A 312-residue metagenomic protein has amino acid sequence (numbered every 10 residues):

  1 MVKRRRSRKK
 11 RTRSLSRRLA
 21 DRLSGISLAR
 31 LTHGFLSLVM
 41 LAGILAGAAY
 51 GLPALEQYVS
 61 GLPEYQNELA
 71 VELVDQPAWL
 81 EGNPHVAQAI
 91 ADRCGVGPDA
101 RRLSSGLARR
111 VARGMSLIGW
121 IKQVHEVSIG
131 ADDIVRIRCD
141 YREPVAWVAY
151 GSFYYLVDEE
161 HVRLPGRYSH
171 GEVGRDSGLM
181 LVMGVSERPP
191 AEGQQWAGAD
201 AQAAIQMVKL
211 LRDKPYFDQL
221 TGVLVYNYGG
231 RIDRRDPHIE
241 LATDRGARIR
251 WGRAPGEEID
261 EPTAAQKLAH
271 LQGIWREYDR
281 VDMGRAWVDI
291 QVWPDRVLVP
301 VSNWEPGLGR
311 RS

Functional and structural regions predicted by a protein language model:
M1-L73, R93-S312: Charged, solvent-exposed interaction patches on well-folded alpha/beta domains that mediate macromolecular contacts
Q76: N-terminal short beta-loop-beta anion/metal-coordinating cradle
N83-P84, L268: Alpha-helix initiation and N-capping motif
P84-V96: An acidic helix/loop motif centered on a single conserved Asp/Glu that marks catalytic or ligand-interacting sites
